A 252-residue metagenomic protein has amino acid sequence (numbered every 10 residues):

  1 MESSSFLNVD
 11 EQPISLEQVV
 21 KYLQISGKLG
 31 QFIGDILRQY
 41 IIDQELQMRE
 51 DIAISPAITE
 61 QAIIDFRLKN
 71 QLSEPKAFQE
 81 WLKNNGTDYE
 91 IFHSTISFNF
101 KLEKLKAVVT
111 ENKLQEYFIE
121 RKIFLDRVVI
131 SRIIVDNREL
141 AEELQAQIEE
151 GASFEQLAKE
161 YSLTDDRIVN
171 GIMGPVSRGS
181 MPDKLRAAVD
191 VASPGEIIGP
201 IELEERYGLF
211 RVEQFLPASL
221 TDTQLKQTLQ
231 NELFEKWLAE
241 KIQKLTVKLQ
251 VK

Functional and structural regions predicted by a protein language model:
E2-R38, Q44-Q61, F78-R132, D136 (+3 more regions): PPIase-associated folding chaperone regions across multiple families
K28, L68, L163-R167: Residue-level marker of structural boundaries
P56-A57, L163-I172: Gly/Pro- and small hydrophobic-enriched strand-loop and loop-to-helix capping segments that sit at the rims
D65-F66, N70-L72: N-terminal accessory alpha/beta regions
L144-E150: Short, contiguous acidic and Ser/Thr-rich linear segments
M173-S177: A short, glycine/acidic-enriched catalytic loop
